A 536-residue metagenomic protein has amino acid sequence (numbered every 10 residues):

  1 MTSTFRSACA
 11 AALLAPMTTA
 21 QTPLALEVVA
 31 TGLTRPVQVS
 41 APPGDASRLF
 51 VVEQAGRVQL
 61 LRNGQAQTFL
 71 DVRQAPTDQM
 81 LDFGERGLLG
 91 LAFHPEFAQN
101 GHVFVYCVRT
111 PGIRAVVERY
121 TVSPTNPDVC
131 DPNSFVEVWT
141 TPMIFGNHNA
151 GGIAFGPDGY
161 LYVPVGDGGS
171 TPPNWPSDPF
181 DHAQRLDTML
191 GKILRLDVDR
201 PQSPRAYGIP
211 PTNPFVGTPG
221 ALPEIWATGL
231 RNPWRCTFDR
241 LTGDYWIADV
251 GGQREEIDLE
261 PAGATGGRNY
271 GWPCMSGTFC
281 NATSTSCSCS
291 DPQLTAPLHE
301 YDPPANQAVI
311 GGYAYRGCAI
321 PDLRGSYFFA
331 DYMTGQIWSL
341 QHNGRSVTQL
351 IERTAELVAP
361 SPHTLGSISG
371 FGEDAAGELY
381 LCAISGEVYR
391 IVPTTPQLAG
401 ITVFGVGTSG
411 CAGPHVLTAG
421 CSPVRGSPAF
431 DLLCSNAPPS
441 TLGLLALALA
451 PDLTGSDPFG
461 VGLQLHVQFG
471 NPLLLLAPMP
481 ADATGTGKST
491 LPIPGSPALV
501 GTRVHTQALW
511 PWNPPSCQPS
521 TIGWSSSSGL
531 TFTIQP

Functional and structural regions predicted by a protein language model:
M1-C9: Bacterial N-terminal signal peptides that target proteins for export
R6, V52-A55, L81, R86-L88 (+4 more regions): Beta-propeller domain segments
C9-A20: Hydrophobic h-region of N-terminal signal peptides that target proteins for export in Gram-negative bacteria
Q21-P172, R235-E255, A305-G344, G377-V392: Acidic, Gly/Ser/Thr-rich repeat motifs that build Ca2+-stabilized beta-propeller blades
E27-V28, G64-Q74, D128-T140, R205-F215 (+2 more regions): Beta-propeller fold detector
V37, G366-G370: Repeated scaffold domains used in trafficking and secretory/extracellular systems, primarily beta-propellers
L61, Y120-V122, L196-D199, E260 (+3 more regions): Predominantly extracellular/luminal cell-surface or secreted proteins
T395-P536: Residue-level hotspots within well-ordered secondary structure
